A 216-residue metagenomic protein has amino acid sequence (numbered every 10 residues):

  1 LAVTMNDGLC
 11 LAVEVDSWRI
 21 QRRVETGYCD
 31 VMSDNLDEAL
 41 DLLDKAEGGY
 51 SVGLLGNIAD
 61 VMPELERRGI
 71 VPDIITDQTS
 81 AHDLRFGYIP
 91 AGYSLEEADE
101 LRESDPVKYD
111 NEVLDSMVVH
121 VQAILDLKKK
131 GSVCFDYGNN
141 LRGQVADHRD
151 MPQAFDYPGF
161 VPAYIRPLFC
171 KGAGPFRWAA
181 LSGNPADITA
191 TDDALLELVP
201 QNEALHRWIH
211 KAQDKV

Functional and structural regions predicted by a protein language model:
L1, I58-A59, S80-H82, G138-G143: Gly/Ser/Thr-rich loops at beta-strand to alpha-helix junctions that form or flank small-molecule/cofactor-binding
A2-K45, D77-Q122, D156-P167: Catalytic or ion-translocation cores adjacent to nucleophile or general acid/base/metal-coordination motifs in diverse
T4-N6, E66-V71, G92-Y93, D150-Q153: Short, solvent-exposed amphipathic alpha-helical segments in soluble enzyme and RNA/protein-processing domains
N6-L9, E47-G49, I70-P72, K129-S132: Short coil/turn connectors at secondary-structure junctions
A12, G53, I74-D77, V133-N139: A structural signal for short, well-ordered beta-strand segments and their strand-loop junctions that often border
D16-R19, N35-L42, N57-E64, R68-V71 (+5 more regions): General structural feature for long, well-ordered alpha-helical segments within catalytic domains of soluble enzymes
S51-T79, L84-F86: Active-site/ligand-binding-proximal alpha/beta "capping" segment
H120-V216: Glycine-rich, aromatic-lined ligand/substrate-binding cores of catalytic and carbohydrate-binding domains
